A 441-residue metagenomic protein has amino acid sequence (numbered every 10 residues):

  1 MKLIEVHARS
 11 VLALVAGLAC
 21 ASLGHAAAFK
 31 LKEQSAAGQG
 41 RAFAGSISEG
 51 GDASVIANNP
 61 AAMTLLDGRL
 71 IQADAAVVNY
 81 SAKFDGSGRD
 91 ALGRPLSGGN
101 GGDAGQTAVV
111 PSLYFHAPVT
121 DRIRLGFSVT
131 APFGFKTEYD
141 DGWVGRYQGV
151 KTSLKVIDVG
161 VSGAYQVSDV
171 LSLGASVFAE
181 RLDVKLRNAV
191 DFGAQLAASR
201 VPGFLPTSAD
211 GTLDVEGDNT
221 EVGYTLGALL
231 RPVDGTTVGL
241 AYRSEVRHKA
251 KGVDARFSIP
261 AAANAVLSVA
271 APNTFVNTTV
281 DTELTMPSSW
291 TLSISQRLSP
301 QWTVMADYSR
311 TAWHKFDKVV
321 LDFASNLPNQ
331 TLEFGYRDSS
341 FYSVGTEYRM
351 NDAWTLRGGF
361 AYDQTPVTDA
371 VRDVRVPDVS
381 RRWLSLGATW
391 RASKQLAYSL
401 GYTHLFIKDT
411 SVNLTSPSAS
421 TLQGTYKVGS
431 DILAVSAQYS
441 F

Functional and structural regions predicted by a protein language model:
K2-H25: Gram-negative bacterial Sec-dependent N-terminal signal peptides
A13, S48-G50, D158-V159, L384: Short hydrophobic "helix-edge" motifs at membrane interfaces and signal-peptide entry regions
A27-G38, A42, F84, A91-S97 (+1 more regions): Outer-membrane beta-barrel porins/channels
F29-G45, T64-K83: Transmembrane beta-strand segments of Gram-negative outer membrane beta-barrel proteins
F43-D52, G98-D103: Asp/Glu-centered strand-loop micro-motifs enriched in Gly/Pro and often flanked by an aromatic residue
S46-G51, I56-D67, F115-T120, G134: Outer-membrane beta-barrel pore proteins
I56-A57, L70-A76, Y114-H116, R124-S128: Short, conserved beta-strand segments within well-ordered enzyme catalytic domains that often line or immediately flank
A61, A76, S309: Anionic group-transfer/hydrolysis microenvironments
